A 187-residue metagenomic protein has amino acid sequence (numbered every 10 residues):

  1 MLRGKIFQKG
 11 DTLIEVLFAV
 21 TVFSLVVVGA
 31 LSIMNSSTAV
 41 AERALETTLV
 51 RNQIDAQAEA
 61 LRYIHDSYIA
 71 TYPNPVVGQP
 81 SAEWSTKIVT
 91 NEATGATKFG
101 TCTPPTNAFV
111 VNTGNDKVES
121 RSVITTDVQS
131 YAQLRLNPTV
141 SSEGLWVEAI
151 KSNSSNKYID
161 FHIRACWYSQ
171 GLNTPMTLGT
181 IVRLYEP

Functional and structural regions predicted by a protein language model:
M1-D11: N-terminal leader/signal peptides at the extreme start of proteins
D11-A56: Aliphatic-rich helix starts adjacent to a transmembrane/signal segment
A58-P187: Low-complexity, Gly/Pro-rich coil/beta segments used as flexible assembly/activation regions
